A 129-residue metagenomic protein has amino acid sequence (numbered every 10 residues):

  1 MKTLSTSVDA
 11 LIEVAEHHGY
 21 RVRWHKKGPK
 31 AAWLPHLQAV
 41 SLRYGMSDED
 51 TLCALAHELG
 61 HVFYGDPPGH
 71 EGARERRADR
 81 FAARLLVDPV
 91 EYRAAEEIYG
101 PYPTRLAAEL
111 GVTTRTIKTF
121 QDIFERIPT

Functional and structural regions predicted by a protein language model:
M1-T129: Active-site hotspot residues in diverse enzymes, especially metal/ion-binding acidic/histidine motifs
